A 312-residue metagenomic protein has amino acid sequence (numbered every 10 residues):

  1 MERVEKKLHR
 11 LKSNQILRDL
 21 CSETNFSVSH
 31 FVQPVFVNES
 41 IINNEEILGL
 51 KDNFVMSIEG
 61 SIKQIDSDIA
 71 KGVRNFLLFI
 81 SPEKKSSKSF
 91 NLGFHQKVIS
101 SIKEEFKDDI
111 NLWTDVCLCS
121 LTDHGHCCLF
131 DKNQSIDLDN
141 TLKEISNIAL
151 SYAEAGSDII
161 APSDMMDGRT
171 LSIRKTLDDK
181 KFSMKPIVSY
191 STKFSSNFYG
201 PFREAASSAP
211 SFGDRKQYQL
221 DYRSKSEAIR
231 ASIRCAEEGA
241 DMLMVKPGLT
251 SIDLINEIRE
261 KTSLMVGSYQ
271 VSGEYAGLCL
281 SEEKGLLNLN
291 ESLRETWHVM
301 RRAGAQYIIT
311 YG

Functional and structural regions predicted by a protein language model:
M1-S22: N-terminal amphipathic/basic leader segments beginning at the initiator methionine
N14, F26-V32, E39-G312: Alpha/beta enzyme core
